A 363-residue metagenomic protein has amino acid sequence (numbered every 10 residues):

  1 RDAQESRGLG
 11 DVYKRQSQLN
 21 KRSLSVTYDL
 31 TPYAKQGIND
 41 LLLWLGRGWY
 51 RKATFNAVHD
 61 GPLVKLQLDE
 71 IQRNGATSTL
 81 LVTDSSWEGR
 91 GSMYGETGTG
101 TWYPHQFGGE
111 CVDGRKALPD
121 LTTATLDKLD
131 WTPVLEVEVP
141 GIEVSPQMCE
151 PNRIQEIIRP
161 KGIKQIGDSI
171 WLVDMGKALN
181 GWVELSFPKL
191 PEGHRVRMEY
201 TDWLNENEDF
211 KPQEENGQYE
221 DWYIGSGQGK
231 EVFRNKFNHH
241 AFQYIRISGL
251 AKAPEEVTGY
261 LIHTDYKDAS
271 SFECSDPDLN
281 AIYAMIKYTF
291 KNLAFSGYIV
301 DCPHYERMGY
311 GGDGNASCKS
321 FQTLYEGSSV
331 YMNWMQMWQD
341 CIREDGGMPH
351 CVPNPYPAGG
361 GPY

Functional and structural regions predicted by a protein language model:
R1, R7, D11-H304, G312 (+2 more regions): Extracellular/oxidizing-compartment recognition motifs
D2-A3, F321: Short alpha-helical segment immediately N-terminal to, or the first helix within, an HTH/HTH-like DNA-binding domain
Y305-D313, E326, G360-Y363: Aromatic- and histidine-enriched alpha-helix N-cap/loop-to-helix transition segments that scaffold the rims
A316-G327: Well-ordered alpha-helical scaffold segments within catalytic/enzyme domains
Q322, N354-G361: The substrate-binding groove and active-site-proximal loops of carbohydrate-active enzymes, especially glycoside
